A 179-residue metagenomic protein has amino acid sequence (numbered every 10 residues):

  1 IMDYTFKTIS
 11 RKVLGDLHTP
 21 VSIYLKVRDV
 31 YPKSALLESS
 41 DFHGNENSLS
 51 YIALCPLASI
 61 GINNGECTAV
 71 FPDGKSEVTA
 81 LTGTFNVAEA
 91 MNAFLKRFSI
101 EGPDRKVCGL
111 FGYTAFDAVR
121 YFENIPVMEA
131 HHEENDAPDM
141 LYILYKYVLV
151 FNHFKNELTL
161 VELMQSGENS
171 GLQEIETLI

Functional and structural regions predicted by a protein language model:
M2-S34, S39-L81, R120-I179: Extended accessory regions or peripheral subdomains of proteins
L17, G44, V87, K106-G109 (+2 more regions): Short linear sequence motifs
T84: Active-site metal-coordination/substrate-binding segment of hydrolases, especially metallo-dependent peptidases
V87-D104: FAD-binding glycine-rich core of flavoenzymes that anchor FAD
I100, D104-H132: Extended, Lys/Arg-enriched charged tracts that mediate electrostatic binding to polyanionic substrates
